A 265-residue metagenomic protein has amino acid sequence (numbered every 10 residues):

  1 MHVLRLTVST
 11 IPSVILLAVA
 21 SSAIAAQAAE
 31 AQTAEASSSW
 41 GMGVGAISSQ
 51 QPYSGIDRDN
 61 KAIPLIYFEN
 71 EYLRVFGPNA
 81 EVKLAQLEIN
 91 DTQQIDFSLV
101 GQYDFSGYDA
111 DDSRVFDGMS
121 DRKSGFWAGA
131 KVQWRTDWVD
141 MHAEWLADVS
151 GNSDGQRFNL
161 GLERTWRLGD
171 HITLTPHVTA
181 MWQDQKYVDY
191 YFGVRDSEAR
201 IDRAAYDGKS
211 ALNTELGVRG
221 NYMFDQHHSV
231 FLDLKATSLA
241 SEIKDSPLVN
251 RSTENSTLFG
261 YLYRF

Functional and structural regions predicted by a protein language model:
H2-A26: Gram-negative bacterial Sec-dependent N-terminal signal peptides
A25-V75, N79-K83: Short glycine/proline- and aromatic-enriched beta-strand/turn motifs that initiate or cap beta-hairpins
S38, R58-P64, Q93, R122-A128 (+3 more regions): Residues that define the transmembrane beta-barrel architecture of outer-membrane proteins
W40, Y72-V75, I95, W138-H142 (+2 more regions): Repeated loop/turn-to-beta-strand initiation elements of outer-membrane beta-barrel proteins
M42-S48, G77-N79, L99-Y103, A130 (+3 more regions): Transmembrane beta-barrel strands of outer-membrane/channel proteins
V44-S48, P64-N70, V82-Q86, A130-W134 (+4 more regions): Residues on the lipid-exposed face of transmembrane beta-strands in outer-membrane beta-barrel proteins
A46-S49, D112-V115, E144-W145, E198-A204 (+1 more regions): Extracytoplasmic loops and strand-loop junctions of Gram-negative outer membrane beta-barrel proteins
K83, V149-F231, K235-I243, L248-N250 (+1 more regions): Outer-membrane beta-barrel transmembrane domain signature
